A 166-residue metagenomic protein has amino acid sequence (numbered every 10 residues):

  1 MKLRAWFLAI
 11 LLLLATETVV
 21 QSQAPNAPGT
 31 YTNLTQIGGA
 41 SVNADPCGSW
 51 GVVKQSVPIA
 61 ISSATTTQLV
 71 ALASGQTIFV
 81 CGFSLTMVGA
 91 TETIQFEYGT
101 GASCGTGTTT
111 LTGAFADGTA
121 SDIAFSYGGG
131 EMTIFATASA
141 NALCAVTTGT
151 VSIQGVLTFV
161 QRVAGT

Functional and structural regions predicted by a protein language model:
K2-T119, N141-T166: Extended, low-complexity segments enriched in Ser/Thr/Gly and acidic residues that occur primarily in surface-exposed
T119-A140: Beta-sandwich interaction modules
